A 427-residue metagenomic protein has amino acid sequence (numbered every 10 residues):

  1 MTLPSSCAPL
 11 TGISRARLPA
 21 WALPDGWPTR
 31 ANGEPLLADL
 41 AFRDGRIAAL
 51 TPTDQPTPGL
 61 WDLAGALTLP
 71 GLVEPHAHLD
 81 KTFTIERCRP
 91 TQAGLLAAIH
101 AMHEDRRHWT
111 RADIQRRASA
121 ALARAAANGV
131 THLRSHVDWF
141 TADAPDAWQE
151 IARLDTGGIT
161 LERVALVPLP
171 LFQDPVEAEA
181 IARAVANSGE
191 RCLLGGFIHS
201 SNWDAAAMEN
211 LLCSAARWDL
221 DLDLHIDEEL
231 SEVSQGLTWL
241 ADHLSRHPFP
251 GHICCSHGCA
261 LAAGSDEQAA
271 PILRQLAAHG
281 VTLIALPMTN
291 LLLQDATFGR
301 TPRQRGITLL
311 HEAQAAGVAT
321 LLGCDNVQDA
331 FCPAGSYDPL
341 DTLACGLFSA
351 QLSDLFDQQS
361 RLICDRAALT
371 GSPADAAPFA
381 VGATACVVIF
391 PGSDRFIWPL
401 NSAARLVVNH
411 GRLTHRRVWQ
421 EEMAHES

Functional and structural regions predicted by a protein language model:
M1-P56, D394: N-terminal metal-binding scaffold of metallo-dependent hydrolase/deaminase domains
T2-R15, D44, T53-A93: Replace "His-x-His-based motif
P28, R361-I363, P378-S427: C-terminal cap of metal-dependent C-N hydrolases
L40, G45, G65, H76 (+9 more regions): Divalent metal-coordination and catalytic microenvironments
T68, I85-H136, A142-T156, A180-A186: Alpha-helical scaffold segments that flank or form the walls of functional sites
P70-T82, V137, D221-L230: Histidine-centered catalytic micro-motifs
L166-P175, N187-R305: Active-site core of metal-dependent hydrolases
D242-I253, Q304-F390: His/Asp/Glu-enriched, well-ordered alpha-helical/loop segment that forms or immediately abuts the divalent-metal
